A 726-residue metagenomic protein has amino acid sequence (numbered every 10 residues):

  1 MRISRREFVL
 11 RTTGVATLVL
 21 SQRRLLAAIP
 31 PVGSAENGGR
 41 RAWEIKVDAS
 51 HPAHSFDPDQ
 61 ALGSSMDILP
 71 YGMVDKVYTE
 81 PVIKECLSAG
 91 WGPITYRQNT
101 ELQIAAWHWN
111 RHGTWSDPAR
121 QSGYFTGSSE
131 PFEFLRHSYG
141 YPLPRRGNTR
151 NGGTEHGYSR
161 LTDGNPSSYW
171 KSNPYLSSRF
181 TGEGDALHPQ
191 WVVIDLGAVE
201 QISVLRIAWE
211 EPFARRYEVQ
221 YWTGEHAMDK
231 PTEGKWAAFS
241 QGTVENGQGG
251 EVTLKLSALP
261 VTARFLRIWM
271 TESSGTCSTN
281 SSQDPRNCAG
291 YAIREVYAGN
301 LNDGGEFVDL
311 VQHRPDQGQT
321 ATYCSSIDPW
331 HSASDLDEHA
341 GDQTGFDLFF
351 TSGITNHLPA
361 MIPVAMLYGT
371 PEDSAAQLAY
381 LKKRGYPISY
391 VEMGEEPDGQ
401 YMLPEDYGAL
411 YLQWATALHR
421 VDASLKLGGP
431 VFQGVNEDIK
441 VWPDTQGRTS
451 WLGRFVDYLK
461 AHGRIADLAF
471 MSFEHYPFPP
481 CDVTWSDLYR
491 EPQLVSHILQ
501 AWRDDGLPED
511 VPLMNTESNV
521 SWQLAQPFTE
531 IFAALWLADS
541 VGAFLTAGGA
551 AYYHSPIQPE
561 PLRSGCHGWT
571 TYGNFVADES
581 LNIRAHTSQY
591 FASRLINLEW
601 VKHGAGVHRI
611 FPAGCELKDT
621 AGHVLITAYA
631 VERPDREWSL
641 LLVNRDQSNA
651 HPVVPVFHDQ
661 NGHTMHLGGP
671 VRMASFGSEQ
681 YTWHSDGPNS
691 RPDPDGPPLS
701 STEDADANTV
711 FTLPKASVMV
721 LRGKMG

Functional and structural regions predicted by a protein language model:
E7-A28: N-terminal export signals
E36-P144, G275, P285-A466: N-terminal catalytic cores of secreted or lumenal carbohydrate-active enzymes
H108-A198, E210-F213, G234, Y297-E306: Disordered, acidic Ser/Thr/Pro-rich linker "stalks" and the adjacent N-terminal cap of the next globular domain
H188, E211-D303: Trp- and acidic/polar-enriched beta-sheet ligand-binding modules for extracellular glycan and matrix recognition
S203, D619-M665, F676-S678, S717-R722: Carbohydrate-binding surface patches
Y407-L537, A547: Noncatalytic carbohydrate-binding groove/subsite architecture in carbohydrate-active enzymes
N519-L625: Aromatic/acidic polysaccharide-binding cleft in carbohydrate-active enzymes
G662-P714: Acidic, Ser/Thr/Pro-rich beta/coil linker or hinge segments at domain junctions
